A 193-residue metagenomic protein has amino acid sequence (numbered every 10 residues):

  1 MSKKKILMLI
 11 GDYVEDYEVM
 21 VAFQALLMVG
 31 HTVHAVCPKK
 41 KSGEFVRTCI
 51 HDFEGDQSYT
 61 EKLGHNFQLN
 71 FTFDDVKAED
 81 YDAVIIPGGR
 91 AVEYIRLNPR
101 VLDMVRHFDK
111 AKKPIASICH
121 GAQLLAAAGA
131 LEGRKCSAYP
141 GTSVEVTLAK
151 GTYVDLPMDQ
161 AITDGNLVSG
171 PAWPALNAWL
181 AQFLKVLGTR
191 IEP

Functional and structural regions predicted by a protein language model:
M1-A111, Q123-K135, S143-P193: Extended, subdomain-level signal for the structured scaffold at the beginning of enzyme domains
I118-G121: Short, thiol/selenol-centered motifs that function as redox-active sites or metal-ligating centers
